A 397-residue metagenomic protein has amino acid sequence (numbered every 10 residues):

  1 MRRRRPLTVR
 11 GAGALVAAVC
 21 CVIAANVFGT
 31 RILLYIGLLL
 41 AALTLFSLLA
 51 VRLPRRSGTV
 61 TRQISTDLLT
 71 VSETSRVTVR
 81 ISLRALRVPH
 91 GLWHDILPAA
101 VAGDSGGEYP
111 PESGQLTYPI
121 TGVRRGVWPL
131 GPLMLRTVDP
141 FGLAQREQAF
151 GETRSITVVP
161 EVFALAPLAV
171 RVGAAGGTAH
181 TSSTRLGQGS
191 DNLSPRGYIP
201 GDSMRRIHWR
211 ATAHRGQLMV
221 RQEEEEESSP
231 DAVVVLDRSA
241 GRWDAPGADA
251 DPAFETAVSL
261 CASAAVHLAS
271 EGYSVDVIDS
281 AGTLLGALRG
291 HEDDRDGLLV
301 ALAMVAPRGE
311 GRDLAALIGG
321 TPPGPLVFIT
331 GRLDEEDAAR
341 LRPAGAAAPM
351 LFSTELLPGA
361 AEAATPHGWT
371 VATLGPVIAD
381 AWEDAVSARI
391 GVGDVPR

Functional and structural regions predicted by a protein language model:
M1-T61: Extracellular/lumenal glycan-associated context and N-glycosylation machinery
R2, P200-R397: Exposed, interaction-prone extracellular/peripheral surfaces
V9, T30, P98-A99, H291-E292 (+1 more regions): Short, structured coil/loop segments at alpha-helix boundaries
A42-G286: An amphipathic, basic-hydrophobic helix/alpha-beta surface used to engage anionic, phosphate-rich ligands or surfaces
